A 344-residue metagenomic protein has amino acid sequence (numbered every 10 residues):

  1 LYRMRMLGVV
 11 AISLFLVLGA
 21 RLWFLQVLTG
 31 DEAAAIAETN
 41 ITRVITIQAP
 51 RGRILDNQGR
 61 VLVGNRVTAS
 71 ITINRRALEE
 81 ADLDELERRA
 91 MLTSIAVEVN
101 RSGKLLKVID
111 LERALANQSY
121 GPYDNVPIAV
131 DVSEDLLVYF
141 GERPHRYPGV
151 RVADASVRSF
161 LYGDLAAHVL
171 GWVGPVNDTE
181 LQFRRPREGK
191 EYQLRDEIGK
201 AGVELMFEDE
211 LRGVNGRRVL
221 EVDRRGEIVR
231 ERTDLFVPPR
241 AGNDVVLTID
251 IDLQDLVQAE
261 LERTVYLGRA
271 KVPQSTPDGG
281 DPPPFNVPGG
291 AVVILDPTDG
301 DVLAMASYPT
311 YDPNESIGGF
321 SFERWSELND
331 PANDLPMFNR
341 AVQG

Functional and structural regions predicted by a protein language model:
L1-R324, P336-Q343: Periplasmic/cell-envelope proteins involved in peptidoglycan metabolism and beta-lactam response
R324-A332: A fold-level detector for beta-propeller and closely related beta-sheet-rich head/sensor domains
